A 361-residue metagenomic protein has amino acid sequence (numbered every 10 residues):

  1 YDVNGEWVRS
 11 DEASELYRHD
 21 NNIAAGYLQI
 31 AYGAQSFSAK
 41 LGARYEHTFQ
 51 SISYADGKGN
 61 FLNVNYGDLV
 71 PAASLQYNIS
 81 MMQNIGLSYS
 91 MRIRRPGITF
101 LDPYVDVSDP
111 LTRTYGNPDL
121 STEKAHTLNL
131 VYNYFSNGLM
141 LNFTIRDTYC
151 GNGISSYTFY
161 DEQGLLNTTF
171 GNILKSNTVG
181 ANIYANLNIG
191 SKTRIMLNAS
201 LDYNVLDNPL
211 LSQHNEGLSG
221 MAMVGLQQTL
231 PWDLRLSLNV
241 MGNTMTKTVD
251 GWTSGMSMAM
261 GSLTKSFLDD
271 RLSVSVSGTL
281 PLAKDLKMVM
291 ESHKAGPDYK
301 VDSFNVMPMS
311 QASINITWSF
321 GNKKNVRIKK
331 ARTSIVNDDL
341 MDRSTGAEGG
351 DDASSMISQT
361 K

Functional and structural regions predicted by a protein language model:
E6, F49-S51, M81-H126, I145-N167 (+1 more regions): Surface-exposed extracellular loop regions of Gram-negative outer-membrane beta-barrel proteins, predominantly
S10-D20, N117, S121, S136 (+3 more regions): Outer membrane beta-barrel strand-and-loop segments of large Gram-negative receptors, especially TonB-dependent
E15-N22, N60-G67, D106-S108, P118-K124 (+4 more regions): Replace "Gram-negative outer membrane beta-barrel proteins" with "bacterial and organellar outer membrane beta-barrel
N21-N60, Y66-A72, K192-Y203, M223-M245: Surface-exposed extracellular loop regions of Gram-negative outer-membrane beta-barrel proteins
N22-L28, L69-L75, I85, H126-L130 (+5 more regions): Hydrophobic, lipid-facing positions within transmembrane beta-strands of outer-membrane proteins
A34-S36, Y45-S51, Y89-R95, Y104-V105 (+7 more regions): Transmembrane beta-strands of outer-membrane beta-barrel pores
A39-A43, P71, I85-L87, L141-F143 (+6 more regions): Transmembrane beta-strands of outer-membrane beta-barrel proteins
A73, G217-K361: Conserved C-terminal beta-signal and adjacent last beta-strands/turns of outer-membrane beta-barrel proteins
